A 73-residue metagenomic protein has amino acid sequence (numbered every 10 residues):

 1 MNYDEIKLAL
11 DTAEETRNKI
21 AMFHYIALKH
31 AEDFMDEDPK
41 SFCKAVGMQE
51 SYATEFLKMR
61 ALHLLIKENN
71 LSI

Functional and structural regions predicted by a protein language model:
Y3-I26: Short, Lys/Arg-enriched anionic-surface-contact patches
E5-A9, S41, E55-A61: Exposed alpha-helical structural elements
A9-A13, D33, A45: Residues that form generic nucleotide/phosphate-binding pockets
A31-E32, D36-K40: Long, contiguous binding/interaction regions
K40-V46: Short alpha-helical "recognition helix" segments of helix-turn-helix
Y52-I73: Charged low-complexity stretches with an acidic bias
